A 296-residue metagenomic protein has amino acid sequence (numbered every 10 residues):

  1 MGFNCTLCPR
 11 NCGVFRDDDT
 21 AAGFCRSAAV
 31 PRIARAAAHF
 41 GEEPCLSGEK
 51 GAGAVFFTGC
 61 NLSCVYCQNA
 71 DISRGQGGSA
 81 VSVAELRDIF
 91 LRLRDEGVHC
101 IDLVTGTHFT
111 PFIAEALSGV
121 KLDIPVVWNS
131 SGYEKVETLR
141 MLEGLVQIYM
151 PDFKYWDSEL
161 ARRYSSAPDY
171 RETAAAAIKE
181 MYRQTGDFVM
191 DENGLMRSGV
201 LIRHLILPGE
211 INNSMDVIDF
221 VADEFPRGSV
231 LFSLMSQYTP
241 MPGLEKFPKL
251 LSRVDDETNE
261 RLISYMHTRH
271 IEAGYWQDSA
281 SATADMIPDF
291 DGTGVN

Functional and structural regions predicted by a protein language model:
M1-A21, D187-N296: Auxiliary Fe-S-binding modules of radical SAM enzymes
M1-N61, V65, N69-R74, F290-T293: N-terminal [4Fe-4S]-dependent radical SAM core
T58, L62-E96: Glycine-rich active-site/cofactor-binding loop and its immediate structural neighborhood
R74-G77, L103, W276-Q277: Residue-level detector of family-conserved "landmark" positions at structurally sensitive sites
G77, E159, A284: Glycine/Thr-rich phosphate-binding loops of Rossmann-like dinucleotide-binding domains
S79, V83, A167, R171 (+2 more regions): Flexible, glycine- and charge-enriched loops at secondary-structure boundaries
S82, H108, S281-A282: Positions that flank functional sites
D88-P248: Conserved AdoMet/S-adenosylmethionine-binding subsite of the radical SAM
